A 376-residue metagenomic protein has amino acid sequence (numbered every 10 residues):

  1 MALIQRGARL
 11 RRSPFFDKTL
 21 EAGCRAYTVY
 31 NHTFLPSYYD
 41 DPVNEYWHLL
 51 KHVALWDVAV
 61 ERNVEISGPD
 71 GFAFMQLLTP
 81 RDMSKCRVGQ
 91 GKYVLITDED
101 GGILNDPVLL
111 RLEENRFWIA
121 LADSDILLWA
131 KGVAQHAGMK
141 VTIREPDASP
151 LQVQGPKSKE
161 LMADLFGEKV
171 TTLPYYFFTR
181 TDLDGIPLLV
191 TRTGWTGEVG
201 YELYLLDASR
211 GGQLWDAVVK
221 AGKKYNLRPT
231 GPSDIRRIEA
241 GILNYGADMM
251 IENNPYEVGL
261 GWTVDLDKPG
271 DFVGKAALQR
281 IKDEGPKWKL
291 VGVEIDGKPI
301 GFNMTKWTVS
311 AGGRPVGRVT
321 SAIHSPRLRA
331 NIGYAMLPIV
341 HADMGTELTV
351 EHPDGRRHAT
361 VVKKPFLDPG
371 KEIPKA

Functional and structural regions predicted by a protein language model:
M1-A22, A26-N31, P36-S37, L110-A376: Conserved, structured C-terminal
M1-V94, G102: Acidic, proline/glycine-enriched N-terminal capping motif
L55, L77, K85-R87, I96-G102 (+3 more regions): Short, charge-rich binding segments
R62-S67, D98, V108, N115-A122: Short secondary-structure transition/capping motifs
P69-I103, S158-L188: Internal amphipathic helical hairpin motif
